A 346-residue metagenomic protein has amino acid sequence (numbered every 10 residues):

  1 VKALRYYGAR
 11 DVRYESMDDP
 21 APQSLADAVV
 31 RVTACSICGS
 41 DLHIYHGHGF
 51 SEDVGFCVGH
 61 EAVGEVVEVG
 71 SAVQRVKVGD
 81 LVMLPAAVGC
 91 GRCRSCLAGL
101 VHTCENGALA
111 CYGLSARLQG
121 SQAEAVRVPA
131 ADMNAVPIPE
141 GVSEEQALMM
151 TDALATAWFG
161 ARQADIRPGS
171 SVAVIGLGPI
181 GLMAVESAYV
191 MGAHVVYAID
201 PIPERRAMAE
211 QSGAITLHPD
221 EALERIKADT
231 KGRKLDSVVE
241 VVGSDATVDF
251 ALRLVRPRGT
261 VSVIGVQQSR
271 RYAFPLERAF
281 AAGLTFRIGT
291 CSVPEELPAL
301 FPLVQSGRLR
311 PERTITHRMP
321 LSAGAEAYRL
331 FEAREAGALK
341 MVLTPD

Functional and structural regions predicted by a protein language model:
V1, D249-R253, P294-D346: C-terminal hydrophobic helical "lid"/dimerization subdomain of Rossmann-like NAD(P)H-dependent oxidoreductases
D18-C35, H48-L97, P139-G141: Glycine-rich beta-strand-centered segment in the early N-terminal region that forms part of a ligand/cofactor-binding
Q23-L25, K77, R167, R256 (+1 more regions): Residue-level recognition of short, solvent-exposed, well-ordered loop/turn junctions that link secondary-structure
G79, G169, G213, K234-L235 (+1 more regions): Local beta-strand N-terminus motif with an aromatic residue
R92-I175: NAD(P)H dinucleotide-binding glycine-rich loop of Rossmann-like/cofactor-binding domains, especially the beta1-alpha1
E140-E221: Mid-domain Rossmann-like dinucleotide-binding core that forms the NAD(H)/NADP(H) cofactor-binding site
A164, M191, P203-T285: Glycine-rich cofactor phosphate-binding loops and adjacent beta1-alpha1 units of small-molecule cofactor enzyme domains
T260-S262, F274-T314: Rossmann-fold dehydrogenase core element
